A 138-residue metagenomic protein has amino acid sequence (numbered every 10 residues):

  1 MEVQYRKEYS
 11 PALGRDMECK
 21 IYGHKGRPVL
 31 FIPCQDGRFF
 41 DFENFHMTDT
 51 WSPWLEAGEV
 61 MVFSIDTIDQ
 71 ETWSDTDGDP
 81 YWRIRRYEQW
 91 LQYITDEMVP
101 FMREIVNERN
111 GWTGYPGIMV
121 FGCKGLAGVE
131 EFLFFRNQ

Functional and structural regions predicted by a protein language model:
M1-Q138: Non-catalytic cap/lid and distal C-terminal segments of serine-dependent acyl enzymes
